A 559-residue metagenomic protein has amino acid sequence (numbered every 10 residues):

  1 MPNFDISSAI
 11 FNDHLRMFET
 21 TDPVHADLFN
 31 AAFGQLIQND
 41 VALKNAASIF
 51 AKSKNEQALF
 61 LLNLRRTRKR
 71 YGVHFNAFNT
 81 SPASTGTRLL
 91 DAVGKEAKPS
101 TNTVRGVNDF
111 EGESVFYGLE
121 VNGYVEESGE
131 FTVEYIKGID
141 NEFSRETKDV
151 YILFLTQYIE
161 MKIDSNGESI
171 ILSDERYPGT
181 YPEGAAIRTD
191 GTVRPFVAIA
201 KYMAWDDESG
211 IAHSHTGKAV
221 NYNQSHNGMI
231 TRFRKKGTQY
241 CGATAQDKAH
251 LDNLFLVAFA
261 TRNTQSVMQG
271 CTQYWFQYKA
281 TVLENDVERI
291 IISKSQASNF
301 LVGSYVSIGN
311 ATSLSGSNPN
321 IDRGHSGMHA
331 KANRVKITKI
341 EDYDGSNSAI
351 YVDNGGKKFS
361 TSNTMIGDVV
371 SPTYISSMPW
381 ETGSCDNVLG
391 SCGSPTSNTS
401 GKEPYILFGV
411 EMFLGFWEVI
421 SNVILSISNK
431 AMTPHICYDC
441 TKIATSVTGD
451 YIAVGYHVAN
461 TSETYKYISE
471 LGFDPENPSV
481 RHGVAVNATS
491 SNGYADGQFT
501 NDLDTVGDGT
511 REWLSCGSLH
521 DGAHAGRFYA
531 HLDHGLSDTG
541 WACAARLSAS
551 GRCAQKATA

Functional and structural regions predicted by a protein language model:
M1-I49: Extracellular "spike/adhesin" assembly and maturation modules and analogous cytosolic coiled-coil scaffolds
Q38, A42-K69: Glycine-rich, low-complexity segments
A42, Q157-I159, A204-W205, D247 (+5 more regions): Acidic glycine-/aspartate-rich tracts in secreted/extracellular proteins
A58-G138: Extended, low-hydrophobicity, Ser/Thr/Pro/Gly-biased non-transmembrane segments
L61-L64, R68-P82, I337, W417-L425 (+1 more regions): C-terminal, surface-exposed recognition/capping segments
V107-T180: Extended, Lys/Arg-enriched charged tracts that mediate electrostatic binding to polyanionic substrates
N141, R145-T147, T180-S313, G324-R334 (+1 more regions): Short aromatic-cysteine micro-motif
E146-L153, M161-K162, G167-Y240, S428-I468 (+1 more regions): Extracellular adhesion/carbohydrate-recognition regions
